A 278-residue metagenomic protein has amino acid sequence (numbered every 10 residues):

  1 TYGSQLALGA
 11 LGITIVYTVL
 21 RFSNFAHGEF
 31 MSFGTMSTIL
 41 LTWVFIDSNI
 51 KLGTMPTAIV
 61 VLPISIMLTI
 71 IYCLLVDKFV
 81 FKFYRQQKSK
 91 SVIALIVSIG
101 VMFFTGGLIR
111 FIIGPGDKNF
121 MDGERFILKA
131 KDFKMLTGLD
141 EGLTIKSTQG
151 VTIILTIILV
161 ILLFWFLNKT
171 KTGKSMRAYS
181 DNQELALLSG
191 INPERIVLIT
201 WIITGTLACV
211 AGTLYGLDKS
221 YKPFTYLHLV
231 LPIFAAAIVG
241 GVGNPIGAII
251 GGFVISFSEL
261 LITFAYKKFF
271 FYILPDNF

Functional and structural regions predicted by a protein language model:
T1-G9, S37, S48-V60, Q87-V92 (+5 more regions): Membrane-interfacial amphipathic/re-entrant helices at transmembrane-helix boundaries
T1-L41, F79-S89, I93, A237-P245: Single transmembrane alpha-helix segments in multi-pass membrane proteins
Y2, G142-Y221, Y226, A248-I250: Helix-loop-helix "hairpin" substructures at the membrane interface of multi-pass membrane proteins
V19-S23, H27-L75, G142, F270-F271: Membrane-embedded helix boundary and interhelical linker motif in transport proteins
T35-L40, S65-Y72, I99-I109, L155-F164 (+3 more regions): Hydrophobic core segments of alpha-helical transmembrane domains in multi-pass membrane transport and ion-translocation
N49-V101, I250-I255, E259: Alpha-helical transmembrane segments within multi-pass membrane transporters and channels
T57-P63, L198-A208, G212-F278: Transmembrane alpha-helical segments in multi-pass inner-membrane proteins
F83, V92-K169, F264-F278: Transmembrane helix-bundle core of multi-pass membrane transporters and related energy-transducing complexes
